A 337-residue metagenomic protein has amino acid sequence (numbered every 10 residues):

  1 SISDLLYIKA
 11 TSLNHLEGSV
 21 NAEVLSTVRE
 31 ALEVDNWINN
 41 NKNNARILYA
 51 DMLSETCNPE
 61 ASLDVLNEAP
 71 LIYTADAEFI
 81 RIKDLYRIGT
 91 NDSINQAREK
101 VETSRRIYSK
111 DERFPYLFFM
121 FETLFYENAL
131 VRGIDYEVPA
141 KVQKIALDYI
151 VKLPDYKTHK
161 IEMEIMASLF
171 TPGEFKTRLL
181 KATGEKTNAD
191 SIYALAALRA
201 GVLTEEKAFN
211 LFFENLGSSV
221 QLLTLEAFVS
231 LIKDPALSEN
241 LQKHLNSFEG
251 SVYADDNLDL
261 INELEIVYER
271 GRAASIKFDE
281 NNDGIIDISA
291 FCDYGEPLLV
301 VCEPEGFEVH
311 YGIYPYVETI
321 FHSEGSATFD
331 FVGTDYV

Functional and structural regions predicted by a protein language model:
S1, N41, Y73-A75, K110-R113 (+4 more regions): Structural signature of alpha-solenoid helical repeat junctions
K9-T11, Y49, R81-L85, F118-F125 (+2 more regions): Structural register within alpha-helical repeat arrays
A10, H15-S19, N39, C57 (+5 more regions): Short coil/turn linking the two alpha-helices of tandem helical-hairpin repeats
V20-V34, N58-P70, D92-Y108, V131-L153 (+3 more regions): Alpha-helical repeat scaffolds
L203-Y253: Long amphipathic alpha-helical scaffold segments
S247-E249, R270-S275, Y294-L298, P315-E318: A short glycine-rich beta-turn/N-cap micro-motif
G250-D256, I266, I276-E280, A290 (+1 more regions): Calcium-binding motifs, dominated by EF-hand helix-loop-helix domains
D255-E263, E280-D287, G295-E296, E305-E308 (+3 more regions): Acidic, glycine-anchored loop motifs typical of Ca2+
